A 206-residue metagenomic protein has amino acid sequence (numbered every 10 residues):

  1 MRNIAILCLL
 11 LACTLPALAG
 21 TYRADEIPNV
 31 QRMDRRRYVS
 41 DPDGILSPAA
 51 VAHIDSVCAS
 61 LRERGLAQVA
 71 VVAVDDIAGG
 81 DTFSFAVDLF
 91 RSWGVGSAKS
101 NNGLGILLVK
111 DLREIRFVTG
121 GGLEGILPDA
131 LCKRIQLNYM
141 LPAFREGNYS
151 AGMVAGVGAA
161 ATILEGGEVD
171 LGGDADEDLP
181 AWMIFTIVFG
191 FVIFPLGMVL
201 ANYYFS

Functional and structural regions predicted by a protein language model:
N3-T14: Sec-dependent N-terminal signal peptides
P16-A19, L196-M198: Hydrophobic alpha-helical membrane-insertion segments, chiefly the h-region of N-terminal signal peptides
A19-T186, Y204-F205: Folded, non-transmembrane soluble domains that reside on the lumenal/extracytoplasmic side of membranes
V188-M198: Single-pass alpha-helical transmembrane signal-anchor segments in small membrane proteins across taxa
L196-S206: Juxtamembrane interface at the cytosolic side of transmembrane helices
